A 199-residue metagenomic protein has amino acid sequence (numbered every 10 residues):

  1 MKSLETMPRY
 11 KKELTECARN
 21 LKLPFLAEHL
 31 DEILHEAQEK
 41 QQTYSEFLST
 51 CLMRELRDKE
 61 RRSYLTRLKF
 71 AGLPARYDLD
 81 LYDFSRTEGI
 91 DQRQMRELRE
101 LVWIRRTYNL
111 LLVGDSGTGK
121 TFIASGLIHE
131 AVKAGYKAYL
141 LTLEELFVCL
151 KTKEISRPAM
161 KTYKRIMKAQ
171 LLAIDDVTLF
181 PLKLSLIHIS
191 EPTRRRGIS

Functional and structural regions predicted by a protein language model:
P24-L73: Interdomain "pre-motor" coupling segment immediately N-terminal to P-loop NTPase/helicase cores
L79-L98: N-terminal pre-Walker A segment at the start of P-loop NTPase domains
D91-R93, L140-I166: Short glycine-rich substrate-engagement loop in P-loop NTPases that contacts/grips substrate
E100-T107: Phosphate-binding P-loop
L112: Hydrophobic anchor at the beta1->P-loop junction of P-loop NTPases
D115-A134: Walker A/P-loop
P158-L186, S190: Conserved nucleotide-sensing/catalytic segment adjacent to the nucleotide-binding pocket in NTP-handling enzymes
I187-S199: Single conserved hydrophobic/aromatic residue that forms the stacking wall/gate of nucleotide- or nucleobase-binding
